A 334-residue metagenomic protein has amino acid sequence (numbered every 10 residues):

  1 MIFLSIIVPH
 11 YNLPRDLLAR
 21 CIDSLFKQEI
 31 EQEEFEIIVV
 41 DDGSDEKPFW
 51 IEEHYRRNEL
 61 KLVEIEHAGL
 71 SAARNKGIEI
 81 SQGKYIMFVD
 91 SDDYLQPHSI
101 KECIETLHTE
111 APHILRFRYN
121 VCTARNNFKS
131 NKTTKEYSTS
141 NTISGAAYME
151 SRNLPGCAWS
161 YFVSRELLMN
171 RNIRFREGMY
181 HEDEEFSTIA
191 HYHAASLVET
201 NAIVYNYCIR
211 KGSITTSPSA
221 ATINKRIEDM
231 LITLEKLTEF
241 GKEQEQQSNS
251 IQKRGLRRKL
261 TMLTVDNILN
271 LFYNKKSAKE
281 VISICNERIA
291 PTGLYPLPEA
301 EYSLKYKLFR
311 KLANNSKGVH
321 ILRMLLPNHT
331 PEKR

Functional and structural regions predicted by a protein language model:
F3-S5, S24, E36, E185: Cell-envelope/extracellular polymer assembly enzymes that use nucleotide-activated donors
V8, L13-Q28: Short, well-formed alpha-helical segments that are part of the catalytic scaffolds of diverse glycosyltransferases
P9, L70, S91-E199, Y207-N224: Donor-binding/catalytic cores of nucleotide-activated saccharide and glycerol-phosphate transferases/polymerases
I22-E66: Acidic donor-binding segment of Leloir-type glycosyltransferases
L62, F272-R334: Membrane-interface aromatic/basic loop that binds lipid-linked glycans or pyrophosphate carriers, typified by
I65-S81, S91: Glycine-rich, basic loop-to-helix element that forms the pyrophosphate-binding segment of sugar-nucleotide handling
I86: Short aromatic/hydrophobic "clamp" motif used to bind/position activated sugar donors
V204-K211, S217-Q246, L263-D266, N270 (+1 more regions): Catalytic core of nucleotide-sugar-dependent glycosyltransferases
